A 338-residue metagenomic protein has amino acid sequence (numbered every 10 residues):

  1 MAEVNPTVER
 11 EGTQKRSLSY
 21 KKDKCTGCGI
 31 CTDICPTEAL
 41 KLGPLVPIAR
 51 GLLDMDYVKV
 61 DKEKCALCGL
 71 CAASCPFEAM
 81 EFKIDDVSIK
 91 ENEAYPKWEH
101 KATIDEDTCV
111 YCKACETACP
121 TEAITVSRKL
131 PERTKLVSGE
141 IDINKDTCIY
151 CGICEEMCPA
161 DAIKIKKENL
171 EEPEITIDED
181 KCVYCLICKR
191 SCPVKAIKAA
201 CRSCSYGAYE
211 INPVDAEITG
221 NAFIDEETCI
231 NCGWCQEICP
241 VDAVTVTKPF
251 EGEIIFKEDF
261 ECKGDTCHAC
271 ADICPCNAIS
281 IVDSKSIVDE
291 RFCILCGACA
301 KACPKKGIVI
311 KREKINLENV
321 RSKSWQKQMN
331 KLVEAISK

Functional and structural regions predicted by a protein language model:
M1-S17, D23-K24, K41-P44, I48-K338: Flanking helices and flexible, charged tails adjoining ferredoxin-like Fe-S electron-transfer domains in multi-subunit
T37: Glycine-rich, acidic and aromatic/proline-enriched surface loops and short helix-turn segments that act as binding
